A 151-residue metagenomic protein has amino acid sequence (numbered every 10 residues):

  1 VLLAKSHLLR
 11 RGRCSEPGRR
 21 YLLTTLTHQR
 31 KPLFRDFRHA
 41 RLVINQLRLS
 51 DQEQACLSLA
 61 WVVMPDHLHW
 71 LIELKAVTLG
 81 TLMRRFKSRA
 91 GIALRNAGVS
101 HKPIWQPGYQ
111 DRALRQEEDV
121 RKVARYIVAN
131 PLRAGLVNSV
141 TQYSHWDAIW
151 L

Functional and structural regions predicted by a protein language model:
V1-L151: Short catalytic/metal-binding and nucleic-acid-binding patches
